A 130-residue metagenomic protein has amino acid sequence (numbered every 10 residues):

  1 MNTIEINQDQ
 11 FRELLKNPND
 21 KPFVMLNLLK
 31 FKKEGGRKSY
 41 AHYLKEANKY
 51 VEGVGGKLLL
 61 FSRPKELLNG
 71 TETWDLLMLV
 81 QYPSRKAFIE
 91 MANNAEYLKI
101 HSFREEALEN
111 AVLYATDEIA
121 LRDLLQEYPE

Functional and structural regions predicted by a protein language model:
M1-D75, P83-E90, D117-E130: Short S/T/G/P-rich N-terminal loop/turn motif that feeds into the first structured element of a domain
M91-Y97: Short amphipathic alpha-helices in soluble, non-transmembrane regions that often serve as interface/regulatory elements
I100-T116: Conserved short beta-strand edge segments in small beta-sheet-based binding/regulatory domains
